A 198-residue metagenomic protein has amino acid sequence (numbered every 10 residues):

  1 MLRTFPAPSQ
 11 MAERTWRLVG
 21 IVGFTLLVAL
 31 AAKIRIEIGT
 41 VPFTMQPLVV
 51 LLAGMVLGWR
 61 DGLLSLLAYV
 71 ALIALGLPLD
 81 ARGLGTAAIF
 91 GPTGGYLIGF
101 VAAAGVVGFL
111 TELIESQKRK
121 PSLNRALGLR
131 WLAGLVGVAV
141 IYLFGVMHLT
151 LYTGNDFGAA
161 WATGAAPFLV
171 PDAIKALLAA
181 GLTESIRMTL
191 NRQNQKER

Functional and structural regions predicted by a protein language model:
M1-P8, W16, V22, T86-L143: Short helix-perturbing small/polar motifs within transmembrane alpha-helices
M1-S65: Hydrophobic transmembrane alpha-helices
G23-A31, V50, G54, S65-I73 (+10 more regions): Alpha-helical transmembrane segments in multi-pass membrane proteins
A32-P42, V70-A103: Interfacial aromatic-anchored transmembrane helix boundaries in multi-pass membrane proteins
P42-P47, L84-T93, G158-F168: Non-cytosolic membrane-interface motifs at loop->transmembrane helix junctions
V56-R60, V106-E115, I186-L190: Structural signal for the C-terminal ends of transmembrane alpha-helices and the immediately following loop
R60-D61, G94, L129, A159: Residue-level recognition of membrane-helix boundary sites in multi-pass small-molecule transporters
G83, I114-R198: Membrane-embedded alpha-helical hairpins and interfacial helices in multi-pass inner-membrane proteins
